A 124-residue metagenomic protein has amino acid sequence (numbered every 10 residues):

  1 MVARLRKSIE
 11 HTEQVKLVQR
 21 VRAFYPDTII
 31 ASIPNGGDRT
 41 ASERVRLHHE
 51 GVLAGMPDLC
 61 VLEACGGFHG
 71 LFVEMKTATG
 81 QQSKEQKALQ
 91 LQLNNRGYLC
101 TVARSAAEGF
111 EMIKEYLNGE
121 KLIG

Functional and structural regions predicted by a protein language model:
M1-G124: Catalytic phosphate/metal-binding cores of nucleic-acid and nucleotide-processing enzymes, i.e., regions that mediate
